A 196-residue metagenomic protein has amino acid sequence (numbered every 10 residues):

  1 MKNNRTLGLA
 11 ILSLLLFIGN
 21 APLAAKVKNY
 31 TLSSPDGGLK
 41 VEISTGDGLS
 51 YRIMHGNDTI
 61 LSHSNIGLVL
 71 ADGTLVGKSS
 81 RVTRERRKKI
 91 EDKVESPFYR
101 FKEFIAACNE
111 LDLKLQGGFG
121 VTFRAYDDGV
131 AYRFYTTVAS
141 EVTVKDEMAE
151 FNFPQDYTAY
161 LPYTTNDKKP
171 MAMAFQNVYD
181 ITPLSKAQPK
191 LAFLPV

Functional and structural regions predicted by a protein language model:
M1-I11: Bacterial N-terminal signal peptides that target proteins for export
K2-N3, G19, P35: Intrinsic-disorder/low-complexity regions
A10-G19: Bacterial N-terminal signal peptides
N20-A24: Sec/Tat signal peptide C-region and signal peptidase I cleavage site
V27-V196: N-terminal accessory beta-strand-rich subdomains and adjacent acidic, glycine-rich linkers that precede catalytic cores
